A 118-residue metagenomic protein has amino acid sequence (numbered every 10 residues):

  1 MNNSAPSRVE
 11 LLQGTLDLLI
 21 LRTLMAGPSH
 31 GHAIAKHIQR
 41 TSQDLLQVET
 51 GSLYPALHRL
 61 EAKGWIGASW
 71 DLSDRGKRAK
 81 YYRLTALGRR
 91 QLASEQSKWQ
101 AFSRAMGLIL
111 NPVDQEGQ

Functional and structural regions predicted by a protein language model:
M1-G14, E95: Intrinsically disordered, low-complexity serine/threonine- and proline-rich regulatory segments
R8-S52: N-terminal helix-turn-helix DNA-binding core of bacterial DNA-binding proteins
R22, K36, H58, A93 (+1 more regions): A cross-family signal for key residues in well-ordered alpha-helices that form functional helical elements
L53-L60: Basic amphipathic alpha-helical segments that dock to polyanions
G64: Glycine-centered, phosphate/nucleic-acid-interacting loop/turn motifs that mediate DNA/RNA or nucleotide
R75-Q96: Basic, amphipathic "hinge/linker" alpha-helix immediately C-terminal to the N-terminal HTH DNA-binding motif
R89-Q118: Amphipathic alpha-helical dimerization/coiled-coil segments that flank or bridge DNA-binding/regulatory modules
